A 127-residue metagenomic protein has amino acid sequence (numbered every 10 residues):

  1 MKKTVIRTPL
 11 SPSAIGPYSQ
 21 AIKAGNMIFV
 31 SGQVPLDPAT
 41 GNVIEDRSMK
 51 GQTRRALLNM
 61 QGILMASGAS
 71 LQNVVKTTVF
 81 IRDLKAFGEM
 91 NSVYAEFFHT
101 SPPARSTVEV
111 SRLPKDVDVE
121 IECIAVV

Functional and structural regions predicted by a protein language model:
K2-V127: Short, polar/acidic, helix-capping and beta-turn segments at strand->helix junctions that line the mouths
